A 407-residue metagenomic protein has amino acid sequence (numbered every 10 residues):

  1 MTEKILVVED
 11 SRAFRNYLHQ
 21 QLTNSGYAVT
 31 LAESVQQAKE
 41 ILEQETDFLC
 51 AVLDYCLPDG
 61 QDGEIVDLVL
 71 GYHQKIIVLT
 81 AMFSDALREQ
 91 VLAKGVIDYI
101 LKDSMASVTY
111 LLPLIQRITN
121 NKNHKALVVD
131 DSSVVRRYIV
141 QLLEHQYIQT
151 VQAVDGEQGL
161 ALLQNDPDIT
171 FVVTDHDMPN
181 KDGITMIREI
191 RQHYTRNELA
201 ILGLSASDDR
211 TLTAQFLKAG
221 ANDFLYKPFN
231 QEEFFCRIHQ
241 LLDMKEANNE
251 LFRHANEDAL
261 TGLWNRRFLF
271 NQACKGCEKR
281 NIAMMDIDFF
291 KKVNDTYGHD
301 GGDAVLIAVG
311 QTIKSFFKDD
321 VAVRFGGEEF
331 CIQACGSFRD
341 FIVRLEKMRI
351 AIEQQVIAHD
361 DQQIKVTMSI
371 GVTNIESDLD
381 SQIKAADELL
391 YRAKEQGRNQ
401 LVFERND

Functional and structural regions predicted by a protein language model:
L31-E40, D62, Q152-A161, G183: Helix N-cap/capping motif at the beta->alpha junctions
L57, M178: Receiver (REC) domain active-site loop signature in two-component systems and cognate sites in sensor histidine kinases
D208-A259, R267-G276: Signal-transducing coiled-coil linker helices
L251-N271, M285-H299, I307: Conserved nucleotide-binding and Mg2+-coordinating catalytic segments in signaling enzymes
F290, A308-V309, F325, F330 (+2 more regions): Hydrophobic framework residues that shape the active-site pocket of cyclic nucleotide turnover catalytic cores
D295, I342, T373-D407: Catalytic-core segments of nucleotide cyclases and related cyclic-nucleotide turnover enzymes
G301-V321: Active-site-proximal alpha-helical element of nucleotidyl cyclase-like catalytic domains and analogous helices
V321-R324, I364: A short pre-motif secondary-structure segment
